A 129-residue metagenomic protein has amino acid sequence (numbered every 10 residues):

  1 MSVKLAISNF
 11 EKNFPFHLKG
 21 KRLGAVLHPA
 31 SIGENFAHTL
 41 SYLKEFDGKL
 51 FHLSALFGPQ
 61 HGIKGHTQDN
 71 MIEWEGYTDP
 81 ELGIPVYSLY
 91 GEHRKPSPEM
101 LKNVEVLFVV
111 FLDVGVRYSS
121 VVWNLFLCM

Functional and structural regions predicted by a protein language model:
M1-H52: N-terminal phosphate-binding or glycine-rich loops at protein starts, especially the Walker A/P-loop of NTPases
K21-R22, K102-V106: Short acidic/histidine-rich motifs immediately flanking catalytic phosphotransfer sites in two-component signaling
L50, T67-D69: Glycine-rich phosphate/diphosphate-binding loop of Rossmann-like nucleotide-binding domains
H52-I63: Short internal beta-strands
D69-V104, V116-R117: Glycine-rich oxoanion-binding loops at beta->alpha junctions
V106, W123-M129: Functional cores that coordinate and move charged inorganic groups
V106-V114: Short acidic catalytic loops
D113-L125: Glycine/threonine-rich flexible loop motifs
